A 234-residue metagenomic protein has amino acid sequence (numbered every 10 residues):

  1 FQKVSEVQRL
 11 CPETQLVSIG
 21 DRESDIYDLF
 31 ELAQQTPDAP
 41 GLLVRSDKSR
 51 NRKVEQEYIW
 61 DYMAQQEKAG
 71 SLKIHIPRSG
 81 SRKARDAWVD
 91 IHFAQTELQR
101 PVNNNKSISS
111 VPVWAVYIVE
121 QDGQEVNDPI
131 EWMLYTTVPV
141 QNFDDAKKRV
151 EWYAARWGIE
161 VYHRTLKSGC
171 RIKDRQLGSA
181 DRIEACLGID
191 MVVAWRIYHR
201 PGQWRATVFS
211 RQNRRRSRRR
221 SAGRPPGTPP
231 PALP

Functional and structural regions predicted by a protein language model:
F1-P234: Single, function-defining residue in the core of a domain
